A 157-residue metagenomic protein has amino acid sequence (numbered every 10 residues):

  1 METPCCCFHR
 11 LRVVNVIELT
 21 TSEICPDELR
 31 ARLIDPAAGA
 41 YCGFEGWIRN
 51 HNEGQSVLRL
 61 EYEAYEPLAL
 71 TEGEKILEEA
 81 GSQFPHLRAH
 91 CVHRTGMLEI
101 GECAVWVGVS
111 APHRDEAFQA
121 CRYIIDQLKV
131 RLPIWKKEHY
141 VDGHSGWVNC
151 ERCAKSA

Functional and structural regions predicted by a protein language model:
C5-C103, S110-R122, D126-A157: N-terminal, polar/charged subdomain of small-to-medium soluble alpha/beta proteins
